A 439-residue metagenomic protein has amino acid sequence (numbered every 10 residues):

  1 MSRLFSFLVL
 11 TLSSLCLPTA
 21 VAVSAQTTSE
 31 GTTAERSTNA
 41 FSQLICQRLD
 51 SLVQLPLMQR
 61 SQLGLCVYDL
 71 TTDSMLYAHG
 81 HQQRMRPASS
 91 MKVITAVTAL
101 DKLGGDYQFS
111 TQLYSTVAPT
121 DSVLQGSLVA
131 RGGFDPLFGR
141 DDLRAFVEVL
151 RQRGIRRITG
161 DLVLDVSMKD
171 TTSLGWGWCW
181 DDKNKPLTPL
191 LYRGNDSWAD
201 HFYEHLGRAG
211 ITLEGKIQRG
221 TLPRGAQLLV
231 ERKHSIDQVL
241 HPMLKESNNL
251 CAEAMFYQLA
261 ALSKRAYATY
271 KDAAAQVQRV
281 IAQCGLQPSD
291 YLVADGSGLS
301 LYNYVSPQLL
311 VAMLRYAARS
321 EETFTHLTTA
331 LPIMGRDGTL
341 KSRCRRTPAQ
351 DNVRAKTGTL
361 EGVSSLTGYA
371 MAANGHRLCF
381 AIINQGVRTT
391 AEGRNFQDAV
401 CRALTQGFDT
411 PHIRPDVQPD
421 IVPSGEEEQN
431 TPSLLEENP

Functional and structural regions predicted by a protein language model:
M1-T32, P439: Bacterial Sec-dependent N-terminal signal peptides
V23-T71, Y77-R84, V149-R153: Beta-lactamase-like hydrolase cores
R60-Q62, G80-Q82, A88-M91, D106-Q108 (+8 more regions): Extracytoplasmic
G64-Y68, L76-A78, T95, S127-R131 (+5 more regions): Soluble periplasmic/extracytoplasmic beta-strand elements of cell-envelope proteins
D73, P87-D106, L162, H201-F202 (+2 more regions): Active-site SXXK
Q108-K169, G177-K185: Active-site-adjacent, His/Asp/Glu-enriched structural segments that form or flank metal-binding and acid/base networks
Y192-T328: A small/polar active-site loop signature that marks catalytic segments
L292, G296-P439: C-terminal soluble interaction/assembly domains
